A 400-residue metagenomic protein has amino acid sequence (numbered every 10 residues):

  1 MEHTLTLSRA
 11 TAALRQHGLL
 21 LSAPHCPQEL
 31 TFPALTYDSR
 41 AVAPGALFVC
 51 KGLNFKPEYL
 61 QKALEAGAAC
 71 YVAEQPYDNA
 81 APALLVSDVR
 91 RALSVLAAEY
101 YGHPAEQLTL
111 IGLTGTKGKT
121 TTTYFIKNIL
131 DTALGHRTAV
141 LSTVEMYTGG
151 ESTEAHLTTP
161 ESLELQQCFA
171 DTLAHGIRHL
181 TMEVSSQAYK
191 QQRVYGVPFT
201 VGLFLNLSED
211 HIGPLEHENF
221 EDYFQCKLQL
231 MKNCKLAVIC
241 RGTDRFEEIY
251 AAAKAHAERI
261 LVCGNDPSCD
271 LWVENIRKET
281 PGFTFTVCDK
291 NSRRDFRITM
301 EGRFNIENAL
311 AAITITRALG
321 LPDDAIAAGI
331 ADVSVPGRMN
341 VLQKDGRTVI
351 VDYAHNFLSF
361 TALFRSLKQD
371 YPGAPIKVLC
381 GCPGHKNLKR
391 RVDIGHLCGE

Functional and structural regions predicted by a protein language model:
M1-V95, E99, W272, E301: N-terminal leader/targeting and accessory segments in enzymes
N54-F55, V335, S366-E400: Active-site beta-alpha connecting loops in nucleotide-dependent enzymes
P57, V335-G337, V351-A362: Glycine-rich phosphate/pyrophosphate-binding beta-alpha loops
Q61-E65, L173, Y195, G399: Non-catalytic positions within long, well-ordered alpha-helices that form the structural scaffold/packing of enzyme
A69-Q75, A237-G242, K377-C380: Short internal beta-strands
Y77-A80, H175, K190, T200-V349: Acidic, Mg2+-coordinating active-site environments of NTP-dependent enzymes
S94-A237, R241, R245-E258, L310 (+2 more regions): Phosphate-binding loop of NTP-binding sites
G118-Y124, M182-S186, V351-S359, C382-R390: Active-site glycine- and acidic-residue-rich loops that bind and position anionic ligands or nucleotide-like cofactors
